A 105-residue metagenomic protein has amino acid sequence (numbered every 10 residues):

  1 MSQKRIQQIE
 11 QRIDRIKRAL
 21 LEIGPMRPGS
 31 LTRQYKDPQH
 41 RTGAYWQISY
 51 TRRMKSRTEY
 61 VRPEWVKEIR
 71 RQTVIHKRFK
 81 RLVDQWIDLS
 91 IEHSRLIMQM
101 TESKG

Functional and structural regions predicted by a protein language model:
M1-G105: A positively charged, amphipathic N-terminal helix/segment that binds anionic biomolecules
